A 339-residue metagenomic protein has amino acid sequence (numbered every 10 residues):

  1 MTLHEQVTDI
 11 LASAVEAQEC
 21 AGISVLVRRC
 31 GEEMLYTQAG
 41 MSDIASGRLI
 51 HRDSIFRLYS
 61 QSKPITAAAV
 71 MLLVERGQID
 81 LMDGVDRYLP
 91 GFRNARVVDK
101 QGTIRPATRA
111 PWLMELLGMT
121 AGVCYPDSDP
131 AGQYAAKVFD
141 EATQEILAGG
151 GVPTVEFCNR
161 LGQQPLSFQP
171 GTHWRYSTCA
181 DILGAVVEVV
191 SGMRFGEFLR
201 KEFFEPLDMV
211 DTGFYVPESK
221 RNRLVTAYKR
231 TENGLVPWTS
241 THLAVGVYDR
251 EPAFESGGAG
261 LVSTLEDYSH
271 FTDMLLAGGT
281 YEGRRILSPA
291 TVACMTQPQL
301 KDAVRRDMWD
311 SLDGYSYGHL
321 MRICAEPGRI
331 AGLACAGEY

Functional and structural regions predicted by a protein language model:
T2-L58, Q78-D80, N94-T103, G246: Short, conserved catalytic-motif segment at the N-terminal edge
T8-L11, V25, G31, R57-V85 (+2 more regions): Active-site SXXK
V15, V74-E75, G162: Alpha-helix C-terminal capping/helix-coil junction sites
G22-S24, G84, H173, G213: Residues at or immediately flanking beta-strands
T37, D83, M193: Short beta-to-alpha loop/turn elements within the nucleotide-binding domains of ABC transporters
D86-N94: Acidic helix-start/capping segments at beta-turn-to-alpha-helix junctions
A95-L333: Short, surface-exposed loop or secondary-structure junction motifs that flank catalytic or metal-binding residues
